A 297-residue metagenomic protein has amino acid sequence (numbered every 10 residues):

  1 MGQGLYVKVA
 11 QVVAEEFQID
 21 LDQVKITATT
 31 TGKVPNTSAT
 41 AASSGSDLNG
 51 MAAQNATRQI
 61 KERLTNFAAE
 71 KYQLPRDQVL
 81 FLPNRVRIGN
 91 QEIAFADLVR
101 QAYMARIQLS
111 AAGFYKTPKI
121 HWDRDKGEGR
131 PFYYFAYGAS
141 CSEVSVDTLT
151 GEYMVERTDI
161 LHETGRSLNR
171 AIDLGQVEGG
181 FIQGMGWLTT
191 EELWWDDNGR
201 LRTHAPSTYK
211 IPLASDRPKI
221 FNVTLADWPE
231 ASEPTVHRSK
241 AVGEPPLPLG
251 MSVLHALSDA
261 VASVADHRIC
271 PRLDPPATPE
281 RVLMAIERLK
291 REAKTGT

Functional and structural regions predicted by a protein language model:
Y6-V7: Conserved strand-to-helix beginnings and helix N-cap segments that scaffold or border functional pockets
Q11-T297: C-terminal catalytic domains of large/alpha subunits in multi-subunit enzymes
